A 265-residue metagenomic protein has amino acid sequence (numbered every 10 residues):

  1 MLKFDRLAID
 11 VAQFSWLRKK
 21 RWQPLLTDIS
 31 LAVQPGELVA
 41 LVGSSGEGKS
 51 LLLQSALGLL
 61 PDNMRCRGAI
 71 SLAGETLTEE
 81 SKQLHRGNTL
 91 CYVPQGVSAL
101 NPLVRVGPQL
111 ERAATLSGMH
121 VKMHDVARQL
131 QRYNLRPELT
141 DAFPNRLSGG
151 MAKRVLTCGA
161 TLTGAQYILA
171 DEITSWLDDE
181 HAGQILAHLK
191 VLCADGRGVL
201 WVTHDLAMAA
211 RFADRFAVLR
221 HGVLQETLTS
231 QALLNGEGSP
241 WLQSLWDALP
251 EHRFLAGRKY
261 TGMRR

Functional and structural regions predicted by a protein language model:
N63, T76-C91, P108, L116 (+1 more regions): ABC ATPase NBD coupling module
G96, P102-L116: Q-loop/switch helix immediately C-terminal to the Walker
F143-L147, M151: Conserved ABC ATPase signature
T203-H204: H-loop/switch region of ABC-family ATPase nucleotide-binding domains
A209-R211: A short, surface-exposed alpha-helical micro-motif characterized by mixed small hydrophobic and charged/polar residues
L234-R265: C-terminal boundary and immediately downstream tail of ABC-type ATPase nucleotide-binding domains
